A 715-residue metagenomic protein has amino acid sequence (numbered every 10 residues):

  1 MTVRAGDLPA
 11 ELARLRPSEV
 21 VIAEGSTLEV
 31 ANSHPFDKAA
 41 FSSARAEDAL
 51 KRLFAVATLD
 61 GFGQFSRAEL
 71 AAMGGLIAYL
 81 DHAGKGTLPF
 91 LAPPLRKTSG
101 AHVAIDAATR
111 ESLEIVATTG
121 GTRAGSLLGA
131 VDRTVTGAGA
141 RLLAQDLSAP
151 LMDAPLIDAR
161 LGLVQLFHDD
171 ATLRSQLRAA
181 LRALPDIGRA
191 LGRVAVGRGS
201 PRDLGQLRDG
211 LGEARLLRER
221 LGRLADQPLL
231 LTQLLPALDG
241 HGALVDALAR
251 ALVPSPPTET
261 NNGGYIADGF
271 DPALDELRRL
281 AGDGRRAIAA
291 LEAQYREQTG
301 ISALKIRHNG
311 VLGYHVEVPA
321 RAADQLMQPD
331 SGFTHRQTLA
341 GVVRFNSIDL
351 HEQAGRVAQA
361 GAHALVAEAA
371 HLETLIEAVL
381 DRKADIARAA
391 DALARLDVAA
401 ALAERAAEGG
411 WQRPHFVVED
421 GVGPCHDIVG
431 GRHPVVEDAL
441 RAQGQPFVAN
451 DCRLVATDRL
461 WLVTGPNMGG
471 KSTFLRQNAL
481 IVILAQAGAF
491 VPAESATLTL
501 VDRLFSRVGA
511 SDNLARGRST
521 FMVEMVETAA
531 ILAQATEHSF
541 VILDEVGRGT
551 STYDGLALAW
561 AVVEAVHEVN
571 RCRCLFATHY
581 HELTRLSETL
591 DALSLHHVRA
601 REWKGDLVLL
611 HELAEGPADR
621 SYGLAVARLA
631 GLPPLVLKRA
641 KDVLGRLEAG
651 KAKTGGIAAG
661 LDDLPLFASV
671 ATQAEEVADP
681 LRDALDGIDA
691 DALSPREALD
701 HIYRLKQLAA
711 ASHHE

Functional and structural regions predicted by a protein language model:
M1-D169, S175, A179-A195, G199-A293 (+2 more regions): Charged catalytic and DNA/RNA-contacting regions of genome-maintenance and nucleic-acid-processing enzymes
A13, P17, I77-K85, T118 (+26 more regions): Non-catalytic alpha-helical coupling and interface elements of nucleotide-dependent molecular machines and regulators
A44-E47, V103-A104, I115-G120, D209-R286 (+6 more regions): Amphipathic heptad-repeat alpha-helical coiled-coil/stalk segments that mediate oligomerization, filament/stalk
F54-G63, E114-A117, L127-V131, L142-S148 (+9 more regions): Short hinge/gating elements
S66, V135, A140, P319-L350 (+3 more regions): ATPase nucleotide-binding head domains, primarily ABC-like/P-loop NTPase cores
R123, V135, L156, Q176-D186 (+10 more regions): Secondary-structure capping and boundary motifs in well-ordered enzyme cores
L339-E377: Extended, charged coiled-coil "arm/hinge" scaffolds of SMC/Rad50-like chromosome-maintenance ATPases and other large
A678-E715: C-terminal tails and terminal domains of large nucleic-acid-associated and other macromolecular-machine proteins
